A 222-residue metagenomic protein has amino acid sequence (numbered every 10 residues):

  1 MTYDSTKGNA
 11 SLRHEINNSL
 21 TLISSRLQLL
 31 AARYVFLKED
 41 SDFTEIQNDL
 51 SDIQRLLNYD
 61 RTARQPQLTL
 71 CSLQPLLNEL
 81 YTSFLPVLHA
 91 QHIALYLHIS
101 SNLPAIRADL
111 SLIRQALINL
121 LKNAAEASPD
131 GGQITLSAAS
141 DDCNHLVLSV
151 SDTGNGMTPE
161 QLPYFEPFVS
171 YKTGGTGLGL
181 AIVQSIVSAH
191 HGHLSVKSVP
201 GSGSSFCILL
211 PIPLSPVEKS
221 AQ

Functional and structural regions predicted by a protein language model:
R26, D40-V87: Conserved DHp (HisKA) dimerization/phosphotransfer helix of two-component histidine kinases, i.e., the long coiled-coil
H89, A94-P104: Conserved catalytic submotifs in the C-terminal HATPase_c
N123-A125: Short helix-loop "hinge" at the ATP-lid/N-box region of the Bergerat-fold HATPase_c
G131-N144: Short beta-strand/loop element within the Bergerat-fold HATPase_c
M157-F168: Short conserved segment of the HATPase_c
G179, V183: Short alpha-helical Gxxx[C/S/T] motif in the catalytic ATP-binding
